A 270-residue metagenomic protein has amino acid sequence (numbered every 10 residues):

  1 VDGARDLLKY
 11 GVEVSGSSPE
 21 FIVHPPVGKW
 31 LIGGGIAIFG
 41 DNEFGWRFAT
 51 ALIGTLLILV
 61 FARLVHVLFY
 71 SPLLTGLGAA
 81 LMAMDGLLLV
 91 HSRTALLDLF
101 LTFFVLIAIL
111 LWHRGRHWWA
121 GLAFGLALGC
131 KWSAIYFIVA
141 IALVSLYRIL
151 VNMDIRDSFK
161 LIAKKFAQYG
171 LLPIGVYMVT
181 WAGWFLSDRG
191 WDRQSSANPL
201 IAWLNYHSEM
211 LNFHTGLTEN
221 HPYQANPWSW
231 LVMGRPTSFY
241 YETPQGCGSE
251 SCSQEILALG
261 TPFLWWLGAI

Functional and structural regions predicted by a protein language model:
V1-F185, S253, L259-A269: Membrane-integral, polyisoprenol-dependent glycosyltransferases of the GT-C/oligosaccharyltransferase superfamily
V1-Y10, K165, I174-R235: Aromatic-rich transmembrane-lumenal/periplasmic boundary elements in polytopic membrane proteins
F39, L231-L259: Juxtamembrane membrane-water interface segments that cap and precede transmembrane helices
I109, G190-W191, Y241-P244: Short conserved micro-motifs at the rims of enzyme active sites and ligand-binding pockets
G121, A202-S208, G248-Q254: Short, charged, low-hydrophobicity "junction" segments
